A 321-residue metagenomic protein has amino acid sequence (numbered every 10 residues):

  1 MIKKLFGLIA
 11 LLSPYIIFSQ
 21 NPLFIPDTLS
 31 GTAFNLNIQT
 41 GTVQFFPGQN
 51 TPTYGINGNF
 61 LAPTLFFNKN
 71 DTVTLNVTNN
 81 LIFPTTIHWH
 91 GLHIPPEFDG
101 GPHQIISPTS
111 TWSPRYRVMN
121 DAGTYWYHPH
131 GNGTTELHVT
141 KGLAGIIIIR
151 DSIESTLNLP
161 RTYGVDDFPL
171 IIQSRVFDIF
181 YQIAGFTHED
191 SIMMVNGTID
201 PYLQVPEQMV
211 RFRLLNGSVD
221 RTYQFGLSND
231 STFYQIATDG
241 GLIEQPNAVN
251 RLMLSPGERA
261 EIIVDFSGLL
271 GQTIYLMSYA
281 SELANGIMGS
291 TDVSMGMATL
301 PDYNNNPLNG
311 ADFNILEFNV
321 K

Functional and structural regions predicted by a protein language model:
M1-Q20: Bacterial Sec-dependent N-terminal signal peptides
S19-E97, G101-S113, V165, Y181-F212 (+2 more regions): N-terminal, post-signal-peptide metal-ligating segments of extracellular/periplasmic oxidoreductases, dominated by
P26-T28, R150-F168, N305-G310, K321: Low-complexity, Pro/Ser/Thr- and charge-rich linker/hinge segments at domain boundaries
P47, F83-H90, K141, R221-S228 (+1 more regions): Short, hydrophobic/aromatic beta-strand segments
F66, Y116-N120, V264-F266: Short, flexible loop/turn segments at beta-strand junctions in immunoglobulin-like and fibronectin type III
T78-N80, H130-T134, S267, Y279-S281: Beta-strand-rich extracellular modules
P96-I106, I172, I179-K321: Histidine- and aromatic-rich segments of cupredoxin/plastocyanin-like copper-binding domains
P114-N158: Hydrophobic or amphipathic alpha-helical targeting/insertion segments
